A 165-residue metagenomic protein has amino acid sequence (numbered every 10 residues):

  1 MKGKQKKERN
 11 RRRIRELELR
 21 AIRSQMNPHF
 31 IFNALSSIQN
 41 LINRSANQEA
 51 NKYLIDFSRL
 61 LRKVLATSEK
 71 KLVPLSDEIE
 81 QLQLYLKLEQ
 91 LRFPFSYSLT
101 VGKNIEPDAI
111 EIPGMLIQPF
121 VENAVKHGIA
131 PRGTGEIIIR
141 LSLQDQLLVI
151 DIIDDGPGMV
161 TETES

Functional and structural regions predicted by a protein language model:
M1-S165: Two-component histidine phosphotransfer core
